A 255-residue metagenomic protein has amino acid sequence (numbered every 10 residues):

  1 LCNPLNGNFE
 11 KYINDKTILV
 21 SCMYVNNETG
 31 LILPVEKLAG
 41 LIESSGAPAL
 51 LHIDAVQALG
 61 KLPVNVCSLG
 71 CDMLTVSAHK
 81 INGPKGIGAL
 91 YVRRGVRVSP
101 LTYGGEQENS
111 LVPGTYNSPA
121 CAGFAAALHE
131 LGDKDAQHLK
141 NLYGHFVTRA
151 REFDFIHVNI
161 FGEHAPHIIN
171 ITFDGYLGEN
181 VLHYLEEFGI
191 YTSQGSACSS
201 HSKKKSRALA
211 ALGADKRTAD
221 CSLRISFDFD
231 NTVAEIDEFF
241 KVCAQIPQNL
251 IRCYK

Functional and structural regions predicted by a protein language model:
L1-K255: Pyridoxal 5′-phosphate
